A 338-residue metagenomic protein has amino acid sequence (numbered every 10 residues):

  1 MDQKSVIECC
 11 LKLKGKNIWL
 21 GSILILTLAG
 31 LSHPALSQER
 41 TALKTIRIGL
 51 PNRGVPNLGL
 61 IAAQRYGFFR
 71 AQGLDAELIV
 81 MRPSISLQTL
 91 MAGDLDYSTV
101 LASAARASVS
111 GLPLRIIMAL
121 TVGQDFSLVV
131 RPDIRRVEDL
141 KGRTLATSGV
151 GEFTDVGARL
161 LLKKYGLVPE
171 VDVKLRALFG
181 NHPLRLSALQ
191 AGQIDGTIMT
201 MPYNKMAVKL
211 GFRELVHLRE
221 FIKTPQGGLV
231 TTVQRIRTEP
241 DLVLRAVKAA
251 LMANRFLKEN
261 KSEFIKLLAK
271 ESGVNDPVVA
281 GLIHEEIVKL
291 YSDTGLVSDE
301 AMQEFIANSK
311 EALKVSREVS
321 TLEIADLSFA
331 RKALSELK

Functional and structural regions predicted by a protein language model:
M1-G15: N-terminal secretory signal peptides that target proteins for export/translocation
W19-G30: Bacterial N-terminal signal peptides
S32-P34: N-terminal signal peptide c-region/cleavage motif recognized by signal peptidases
Q38-N181, R185-A191, D195-M201, E214-L218 (+1 more regions): Short, glycine-/small- and polar/acidic-enriched structural segments that line small-molecule recognition paths
A102-S103, N181-S272: Pocket-lining segment of extracytoplasmic ligand-binding domains
R237-R317: Secondary-structure end/capping motifs
I306-K338: Conserved C-terminal helix/tail region of periplasmic/extracytoplasmic solute-binding proteins
